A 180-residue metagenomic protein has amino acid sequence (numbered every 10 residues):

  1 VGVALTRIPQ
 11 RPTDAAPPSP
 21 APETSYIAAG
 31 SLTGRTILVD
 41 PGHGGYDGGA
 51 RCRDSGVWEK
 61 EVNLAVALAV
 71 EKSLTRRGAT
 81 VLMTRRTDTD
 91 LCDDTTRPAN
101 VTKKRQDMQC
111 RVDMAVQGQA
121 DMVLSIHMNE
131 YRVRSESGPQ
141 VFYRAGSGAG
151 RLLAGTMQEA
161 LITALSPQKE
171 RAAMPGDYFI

Functional and structural regions predicted by a protein language model:
V1-I180: Catalytic-site microenvironment of enzymes that process N-acetyl-hexosamine-containing cell-wall polysaccharides
